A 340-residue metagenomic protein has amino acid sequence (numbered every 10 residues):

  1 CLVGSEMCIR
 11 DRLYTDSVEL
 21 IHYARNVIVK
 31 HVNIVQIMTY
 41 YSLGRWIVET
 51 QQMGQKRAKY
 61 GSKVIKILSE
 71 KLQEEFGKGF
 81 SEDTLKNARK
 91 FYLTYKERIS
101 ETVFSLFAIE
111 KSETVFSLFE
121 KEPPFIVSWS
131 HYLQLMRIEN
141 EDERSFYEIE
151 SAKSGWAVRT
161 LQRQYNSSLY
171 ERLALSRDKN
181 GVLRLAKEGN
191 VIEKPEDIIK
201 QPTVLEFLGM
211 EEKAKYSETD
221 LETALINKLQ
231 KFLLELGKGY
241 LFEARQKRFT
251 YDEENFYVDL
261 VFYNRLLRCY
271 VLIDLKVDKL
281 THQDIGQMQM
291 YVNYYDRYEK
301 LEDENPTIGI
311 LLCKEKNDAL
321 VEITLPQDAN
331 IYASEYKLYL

Functional and structural regions predicted by a protein language model:
S5-E6, R10-L340: Basic, low-complexity intrinsically disordered segments
